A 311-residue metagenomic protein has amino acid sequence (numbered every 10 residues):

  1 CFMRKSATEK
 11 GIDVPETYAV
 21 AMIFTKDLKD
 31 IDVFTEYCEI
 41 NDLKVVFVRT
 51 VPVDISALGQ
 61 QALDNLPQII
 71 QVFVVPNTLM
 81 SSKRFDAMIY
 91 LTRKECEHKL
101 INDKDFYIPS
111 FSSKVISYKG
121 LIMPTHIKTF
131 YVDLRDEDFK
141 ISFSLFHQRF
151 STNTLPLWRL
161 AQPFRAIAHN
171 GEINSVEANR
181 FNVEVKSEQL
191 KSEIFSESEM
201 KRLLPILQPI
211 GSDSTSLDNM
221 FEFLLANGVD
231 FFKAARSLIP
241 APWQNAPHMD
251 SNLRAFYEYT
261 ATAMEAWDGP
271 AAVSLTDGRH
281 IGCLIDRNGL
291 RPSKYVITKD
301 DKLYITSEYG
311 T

Functional and structural regions predicted by a protein language model:
C1-T311: Conserved short alpha-helical segments that host acidic/polar catalytic motifs at enzyme active sites
